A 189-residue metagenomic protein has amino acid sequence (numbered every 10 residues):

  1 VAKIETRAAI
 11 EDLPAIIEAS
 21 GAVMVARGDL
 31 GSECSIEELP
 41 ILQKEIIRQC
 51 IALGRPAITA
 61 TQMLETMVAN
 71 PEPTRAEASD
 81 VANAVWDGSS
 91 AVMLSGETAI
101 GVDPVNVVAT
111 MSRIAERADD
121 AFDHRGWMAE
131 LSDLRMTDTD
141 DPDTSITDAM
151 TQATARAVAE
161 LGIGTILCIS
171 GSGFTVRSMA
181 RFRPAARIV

Functional and structural regions predicted by a protein language model:
V1-T61, M67-A78, V85: Conserved alpha/beta-domain cores
I4-T6, I146-I163: Phosphate-interacting basic helix/loop segments used at nucleotide- and nucleic-acid interfaces
E18-V23, G88-S90, R183-R187: Glycine-enriched alpha-helix->loop->beta-strand junction motifs that scaffold or abut catalytic
L30-S32, M63-E77, A91-D103, S132-T139 (+1 more regions): Short beta-alpha connecting loops at secondary-structure transitions that line or flank enzyme active sites
L53, V108, R113-D120, H124-W127 (+1 more regions): Cytosolic regulatory regions of ion transport systems
A60, S95, G101, D120-L131 (+1 more regions): Flexible, glycine/charged-enriched surface loops at secondary-structure junctions
M111-T154: Long, charged amphipathic helices and adjacent flexible linkers at domain junctions
